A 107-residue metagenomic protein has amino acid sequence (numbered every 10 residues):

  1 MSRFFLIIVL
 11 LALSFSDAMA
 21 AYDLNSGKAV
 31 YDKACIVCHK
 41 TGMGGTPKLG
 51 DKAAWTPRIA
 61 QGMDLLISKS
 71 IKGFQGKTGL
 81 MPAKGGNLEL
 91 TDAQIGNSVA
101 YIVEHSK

Functional and structural regions predicted by a protein language model:
F4-S14: Sec-dependent N-terminal signal peptides
S14, A29-D32, Q75: Processing junctions and N-termini across compartments
F15-A20: Sec/Tat signal peptide C-region and signal peptidase I cleavage site
N25-A34, G44: Local sequence-structure signature of Cys/Sec-based thiol-disulfide redox active-site neighborhoods
S26, V30, A54, L65 (+1 more regions): Extracytoplasmic/secreted proteins, especially bacterial periplasmic and envelope-associated proteins
C35-T41, S98, I102: The canonical Cys-X-X-Cys-His
K40-S68: Gly/Gly-Pro-rich "capping" loops immediately C-terminal to redox-active cysteine motifs in periplasmic/lumenal
K48, K69-G96, I102-H105: Axial heme c-ligation environment in periplasmic c-type cytochrome domains
